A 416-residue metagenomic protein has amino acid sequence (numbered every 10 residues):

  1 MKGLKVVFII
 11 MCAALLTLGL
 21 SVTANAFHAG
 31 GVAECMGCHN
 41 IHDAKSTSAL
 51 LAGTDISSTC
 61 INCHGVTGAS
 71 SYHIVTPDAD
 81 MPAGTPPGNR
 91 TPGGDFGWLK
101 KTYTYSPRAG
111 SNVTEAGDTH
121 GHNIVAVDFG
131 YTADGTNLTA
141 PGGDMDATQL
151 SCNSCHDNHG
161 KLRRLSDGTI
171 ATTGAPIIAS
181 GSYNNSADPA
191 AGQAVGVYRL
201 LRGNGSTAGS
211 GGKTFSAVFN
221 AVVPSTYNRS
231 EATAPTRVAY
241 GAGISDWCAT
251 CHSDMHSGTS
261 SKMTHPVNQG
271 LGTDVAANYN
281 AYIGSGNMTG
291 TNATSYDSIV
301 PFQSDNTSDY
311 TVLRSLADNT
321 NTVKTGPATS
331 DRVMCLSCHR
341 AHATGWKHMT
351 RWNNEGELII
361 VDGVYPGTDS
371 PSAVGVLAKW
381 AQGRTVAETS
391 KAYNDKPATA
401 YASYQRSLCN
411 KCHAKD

Functional and structural regions predicted by a protein language model:
M1-M11: Bacterial N-terminal signal peptides that target proteins for export
A14-A24: C-terminal segment of classical bacterial N-terminal signal peptides
N25-D416: A motif-centric signal for short, conserved binding hotspots located in accessible loops or intrinsically disordered
